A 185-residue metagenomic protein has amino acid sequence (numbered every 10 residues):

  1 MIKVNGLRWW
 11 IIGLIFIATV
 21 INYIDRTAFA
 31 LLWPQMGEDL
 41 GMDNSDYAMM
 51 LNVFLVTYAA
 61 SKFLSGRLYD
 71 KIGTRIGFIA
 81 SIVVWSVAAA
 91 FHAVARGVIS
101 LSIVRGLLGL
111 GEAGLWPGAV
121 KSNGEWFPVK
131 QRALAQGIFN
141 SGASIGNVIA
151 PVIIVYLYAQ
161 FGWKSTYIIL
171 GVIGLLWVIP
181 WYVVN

Functional and structural regions predicted by a protein language model:
W10-N44: Extracytoplasmic
V20, N52-V56, V83, A90 (+2 more regions): Transmembrane alpha-helical cores of Major Facilitator Superfamily
Y23, T27, A93, G109-P117 (+2 more regions): Small-residue-rich segments within alpha-helical transmembrane domains of MFS-like 12-TM solute carriers
T27, L55-F63, N147-V148: Residue-level signature of mid-helix packing/kink "hotspots" within the transmembrane helices of 12-pass Major
A60-I99: Conserved MFS/SLC helix-loop-helix module at the cytosolic interface between two early adjacent transmembrane helices
V104-A143: Cytoplasmic helix-loop-helix junction between adjacent transmembrane helices in 12-TM secondary transporters
F139-N185: Helix-loop-helix hairpin linking two adjacent transmembrane segments in secondary transporters
